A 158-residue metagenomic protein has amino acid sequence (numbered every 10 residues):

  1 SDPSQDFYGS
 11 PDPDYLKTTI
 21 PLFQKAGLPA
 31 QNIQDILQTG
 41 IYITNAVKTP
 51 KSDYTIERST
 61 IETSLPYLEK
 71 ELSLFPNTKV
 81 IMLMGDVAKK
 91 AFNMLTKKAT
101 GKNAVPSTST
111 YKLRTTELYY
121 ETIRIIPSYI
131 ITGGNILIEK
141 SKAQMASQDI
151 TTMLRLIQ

Functional and structural regions predicted by a protein language model:
S1-L37: Adenosine ribonucleotide-centric catalytic and binding domains
S1-P3, K51-S52, A88-F92, G133-L137: Short catalytic/ligand-binding loop motif for oxyanion handling, primarily in non-cytosolic enzymes, centered on
Q5-F7, N93-T96: Short amphipathic alpha-helical segments
N32-D35, V47-K48, Y129-T132: Acidic carboxylate-rich catalytic motifs and surrounding loops in phosphoryl-/glycosyl-chemistry enzymes
Q38-T44, I123-I126: Short coil-to-beta-strand
G40-D86, K90: Internal catalytic-core helix/loop-beta-alpha segment that presents or stabilizes conserved functional determinants
Y54-E69, K98-Q158: C-terminal capping/extension of enzyme domains
N77-V87, M94-L95, G101-K112: Membrane-associated lipid acylation/remodeling enzymes share a hydrophobic transmembrane-juxtamembrane segment
